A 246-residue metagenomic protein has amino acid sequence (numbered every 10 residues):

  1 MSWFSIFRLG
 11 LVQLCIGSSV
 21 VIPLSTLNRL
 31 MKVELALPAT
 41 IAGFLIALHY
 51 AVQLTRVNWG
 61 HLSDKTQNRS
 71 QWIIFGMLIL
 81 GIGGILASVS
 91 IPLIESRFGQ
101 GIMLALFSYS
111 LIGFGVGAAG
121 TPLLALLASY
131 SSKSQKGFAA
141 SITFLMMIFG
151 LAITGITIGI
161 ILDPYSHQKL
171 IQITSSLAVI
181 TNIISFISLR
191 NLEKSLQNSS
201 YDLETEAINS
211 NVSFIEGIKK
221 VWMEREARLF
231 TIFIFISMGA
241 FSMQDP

Functional and structural regions predicted by a protein language model:
M1-Q53, R228-L229, F233, F241-P246: Helix-loop boundary and gating motifs at the non-cytosolic
M1-W3, L196-T231: Juxtamembrane intracellular "pre-TM" segments in multi-pass secondary transporters
M31-K32, L62-Q67, E95, I160-P164: Interfacial helix-cap and linker-helix signal at transmembrane-aqueous boundaries of multi-pass secondary transporters
H49-R56, G137-L162: Glycine-rich segments within core transmembrane alpha-helices of 12-TM secondary carriers
I74-G99: C-terminal ends and interior cores of transmembrane alpha-helices in multi-pass membrane transporters/permeases
P92-I94, F186-D202: Helix-loop junctions on the cytosolic side of multi-pass membrane transporters, especially the intracellular loop
S110-L145: Cytoplasmic helix-loop-helix junction between adjacent transmembrane helices in 12-TM secondary transporters
K169-R190: Symmetry-related core transmembrane helices of the 12-TM Major Facilitator Superfamily/SLC fold
